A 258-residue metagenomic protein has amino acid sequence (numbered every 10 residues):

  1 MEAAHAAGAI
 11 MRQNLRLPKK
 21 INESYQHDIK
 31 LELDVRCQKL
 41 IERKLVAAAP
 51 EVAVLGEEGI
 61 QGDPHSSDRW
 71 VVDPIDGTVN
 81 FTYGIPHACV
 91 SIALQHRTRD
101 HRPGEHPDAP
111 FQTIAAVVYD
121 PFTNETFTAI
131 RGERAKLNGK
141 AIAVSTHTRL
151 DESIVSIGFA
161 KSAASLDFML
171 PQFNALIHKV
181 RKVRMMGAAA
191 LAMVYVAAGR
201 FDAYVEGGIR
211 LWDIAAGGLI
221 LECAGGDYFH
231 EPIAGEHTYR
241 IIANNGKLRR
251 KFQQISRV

Functional and structural regions predicted by a protein language model:
M1-I75: N-terminal subdomain of lithium-sensitive/metallo-dependent phosphomonoesterases centered on the IMPase/IPPase/PAP
A7, M11, D34, L45 (+7 more regions): Residue-level signal for inorganic ion chemistry
R16, A129-E133, E236-H237: A short, compositionally biased
V35, E58, P74-G77, P121 (+2 more regions): Generic detector of well-ordered alpha-helical packing
H65-K136: DPxDG-like acidic metal-binding loop motif
A143-V258: An extended, acidic
